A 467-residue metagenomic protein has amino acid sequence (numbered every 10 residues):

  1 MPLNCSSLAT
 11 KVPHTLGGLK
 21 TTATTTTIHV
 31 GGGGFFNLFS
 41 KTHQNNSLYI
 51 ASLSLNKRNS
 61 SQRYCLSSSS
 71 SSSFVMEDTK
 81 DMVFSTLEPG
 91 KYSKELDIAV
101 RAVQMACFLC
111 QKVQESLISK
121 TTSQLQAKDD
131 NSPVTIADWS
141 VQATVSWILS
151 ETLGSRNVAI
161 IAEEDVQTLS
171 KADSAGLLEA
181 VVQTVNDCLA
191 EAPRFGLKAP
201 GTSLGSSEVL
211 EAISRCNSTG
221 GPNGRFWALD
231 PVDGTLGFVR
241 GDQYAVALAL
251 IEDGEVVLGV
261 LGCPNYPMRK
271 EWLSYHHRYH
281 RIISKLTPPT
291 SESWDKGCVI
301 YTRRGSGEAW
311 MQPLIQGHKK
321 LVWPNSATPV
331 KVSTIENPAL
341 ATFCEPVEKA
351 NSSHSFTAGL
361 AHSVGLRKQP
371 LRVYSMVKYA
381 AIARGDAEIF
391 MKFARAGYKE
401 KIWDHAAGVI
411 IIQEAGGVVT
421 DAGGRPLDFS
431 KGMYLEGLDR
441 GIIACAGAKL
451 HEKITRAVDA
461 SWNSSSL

Functional and structural regions predicted by a protein language model:
P2-C107, E115, Y275-D295, L314-N325 (+3 more regions): Oxyanion/phosphate-interacting regions
Q104, F108-S132: N-terminal capping segment at the start of a domain
A106, C110, D138, L149 (+8 more regions): Residue-level signal for inorganic ion chemistry
S123-R225: N-terminal assembly/interaction segments in proteins that build large macromolecular machines
L169-P193, W310, P324-S326, E336-L340 (+2 more regions): Multi-pass membrane proteins that catalyze or facilitate reactions on polyprenyl-/lipid-phosphate substrates and their
S207-E211, P222-K296, R303: DPxDG-like acidic metal-binding loop motif
G307-P313: Short polybasic amphipathic segments
